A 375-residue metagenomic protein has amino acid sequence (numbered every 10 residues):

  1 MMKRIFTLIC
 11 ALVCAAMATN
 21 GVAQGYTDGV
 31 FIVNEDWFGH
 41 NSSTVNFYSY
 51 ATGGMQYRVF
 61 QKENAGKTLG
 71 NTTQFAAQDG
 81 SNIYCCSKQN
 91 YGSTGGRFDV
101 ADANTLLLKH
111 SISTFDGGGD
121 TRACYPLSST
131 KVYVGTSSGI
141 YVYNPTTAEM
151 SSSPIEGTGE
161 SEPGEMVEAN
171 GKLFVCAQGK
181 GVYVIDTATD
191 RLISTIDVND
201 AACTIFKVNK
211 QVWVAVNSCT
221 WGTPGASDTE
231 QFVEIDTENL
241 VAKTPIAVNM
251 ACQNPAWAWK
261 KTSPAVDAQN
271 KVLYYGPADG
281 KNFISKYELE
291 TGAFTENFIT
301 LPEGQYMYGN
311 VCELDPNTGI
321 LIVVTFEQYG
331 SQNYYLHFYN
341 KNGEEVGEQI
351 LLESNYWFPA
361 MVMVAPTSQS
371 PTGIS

Functional and structural regions predicted by a protein language model:
A23-G53: An edge-strand/N-cap motif at the start of beta-rich repeat modules
G29-V33, N82-C85, K131-V134, K172-V175 (+3 more regions): Conserved beta-propeller blade signature
D36-H40, Q89-T94, G139-I140, K180-G181 (+3 more regions): Short glycine/acidic-enriched loop and turn motifs that connect beta-strands
Y50-T52, D102-L106, N144-A148, D186-D190 (+3 more regions): Short loop/turn segments that connect beta-strands within beta-propeller blades
G54-T68, L107-F115, E149-G157, R191-I196 (+3 more regions): A short beta-strand motif characteristic of beta-propeller blades
T68-A77, G117-S129, G159-N170, D200-N209 (+3 more regions): Repeated scaffold domains used in trafficking and secretory/extracellular systems, primarily beta-propellers
E149-G280: Acidic, serine/threonine- and glycine-rich low-complexity intrinsically disordered segments that serve as flexible
S331-G373: Blade-level signature of beta-propeller repeat domains, shared across WD40, Kelch, NHL, RCC1 and BNR/Asp-box propellers
